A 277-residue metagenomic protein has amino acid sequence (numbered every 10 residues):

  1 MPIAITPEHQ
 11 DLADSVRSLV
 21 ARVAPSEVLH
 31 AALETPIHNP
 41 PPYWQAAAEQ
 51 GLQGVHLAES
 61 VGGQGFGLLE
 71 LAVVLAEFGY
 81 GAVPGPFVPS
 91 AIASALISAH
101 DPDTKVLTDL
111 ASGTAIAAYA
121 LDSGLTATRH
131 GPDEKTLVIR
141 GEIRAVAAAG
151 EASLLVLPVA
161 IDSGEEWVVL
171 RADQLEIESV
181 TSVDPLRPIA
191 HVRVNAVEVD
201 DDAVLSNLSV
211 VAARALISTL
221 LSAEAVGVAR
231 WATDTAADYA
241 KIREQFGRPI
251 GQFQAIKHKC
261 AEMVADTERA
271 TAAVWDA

Functional and structural regions predicted by a protein language model:
M1-P84: Amphipathic, small/basic residue-rich leader segments at the start of a protein or domain
M1-T6, L29-H38, N207-I217, D234-A265 (+1 more regions): Glycine-rich cofactor-pocket loops
H9, V20, G51, A58 (+7 more regions): Buried hydrophobic positions in well-ordered alpha/beta secondary-structure cores of metabolic enzymes
G67-L71, S90, D103: Amphipathic alpha-helical segments in well-structured domains
P84-P102: N-terminal glycine-rich flavin-associated loop
T104-R230, D234: FAD-binding core of flavoproteins
